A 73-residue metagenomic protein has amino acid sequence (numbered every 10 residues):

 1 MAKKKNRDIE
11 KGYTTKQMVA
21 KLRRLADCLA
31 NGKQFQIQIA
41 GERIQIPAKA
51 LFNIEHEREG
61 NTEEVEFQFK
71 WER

Functional and structural regions predicted by a protein language model:
M1-A20, R24-L25: Terminal, regulation- and interaction-focused segments at domain boundaries
I9, A30-E55, E59: Short, structured protein-protein interaction patches enriched in aromatics and acidic/basic residues, typified by
E10-Y13, R24-D27, N31, Q36 (+2 more regions): Signature of extracytoplasmic/envelope-associated structural regions
F52-R73: C-terminal edge-of-domain segments
